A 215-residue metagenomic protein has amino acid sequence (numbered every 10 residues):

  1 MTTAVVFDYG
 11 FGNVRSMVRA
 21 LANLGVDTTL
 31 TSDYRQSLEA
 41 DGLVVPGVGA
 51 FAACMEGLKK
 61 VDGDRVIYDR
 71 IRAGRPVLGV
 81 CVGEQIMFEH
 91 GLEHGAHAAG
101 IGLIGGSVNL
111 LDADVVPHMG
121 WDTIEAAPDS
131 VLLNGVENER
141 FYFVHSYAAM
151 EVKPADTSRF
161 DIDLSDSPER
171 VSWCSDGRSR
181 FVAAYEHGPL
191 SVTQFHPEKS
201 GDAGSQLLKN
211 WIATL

Functional and structural regions predicted by a protein language model:
M1-V5, L190: Extreme N-terminal starter segment of soluble prokaryotic enzymes
D27, G42, P76-L78: Structural signature of beta-strand start/N-cap positions in the alpha/beta core of ABC transporter nucleotide-binding
T28-E39: Short acidic low-complexity segments
L38-G47: Short acidic/histidine-rich motifs immediately flanking catalytic phosphotransfer sites in two-component signaling
V48-G120: Cysteine-nucleophile active-site neighborhood
E89-R178: Pocket-forming structural segment of enzyme catalytic cores
N138, E186-S191: Beta-strand-turn-beta hairpins that frame and shape the catalytic cleft of phosphate-ester-processing enzymes
P189-L215: Acyltransferase
